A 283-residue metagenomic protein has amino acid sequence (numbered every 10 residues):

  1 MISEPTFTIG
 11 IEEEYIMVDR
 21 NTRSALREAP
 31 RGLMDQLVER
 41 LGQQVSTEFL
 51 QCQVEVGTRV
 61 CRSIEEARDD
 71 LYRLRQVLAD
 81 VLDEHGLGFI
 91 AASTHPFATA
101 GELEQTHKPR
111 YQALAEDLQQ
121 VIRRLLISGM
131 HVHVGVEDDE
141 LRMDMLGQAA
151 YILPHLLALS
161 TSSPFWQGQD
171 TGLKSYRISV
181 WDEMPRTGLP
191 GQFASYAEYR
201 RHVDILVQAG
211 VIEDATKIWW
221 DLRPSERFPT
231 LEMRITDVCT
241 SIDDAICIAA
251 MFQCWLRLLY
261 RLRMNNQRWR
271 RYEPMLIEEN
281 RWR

Functional and structural regions predicted by a protein language model:
M1-H85, A100, L114, W181-R283: C-terminal accessory/tail domains of diverse enzymes
A92, P96, P109, A113-M130 (+2 more regions): Metal-dependent DNA replication initiation modules
L103: Detector for conserved single-position "signature" residues within domains
